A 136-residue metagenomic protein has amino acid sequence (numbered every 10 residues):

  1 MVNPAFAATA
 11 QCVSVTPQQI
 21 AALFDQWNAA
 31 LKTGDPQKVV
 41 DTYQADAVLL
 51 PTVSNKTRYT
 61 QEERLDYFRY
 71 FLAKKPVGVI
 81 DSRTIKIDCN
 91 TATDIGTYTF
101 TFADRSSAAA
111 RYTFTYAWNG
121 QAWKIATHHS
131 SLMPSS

Functional and structural regions predicted by a protein language model:
V2-A45, S136: Short, low-complexity N-terminal intrinsically disordered segments enriched in polar/charged residues
P17-L23, P36-D88, S107: A solvent-exposed, acidic/Ser-Thr-rich amphipathic alpha-helical stretch
L49-L50, D94, I125-T127: Short hydrophobic/aromatic-rich beta-strand segments that constitute the beta-sheet cores of beta-sandwich/beta-barrel
C89-Y98: A short hydrophobic beta-strand element
F100-F102: Short glycine/acidic-enriched loop and turn motifs that connect beta-strands
A109-S136: Short beta-strand edge/turn micro-motifs at domain boundaries
